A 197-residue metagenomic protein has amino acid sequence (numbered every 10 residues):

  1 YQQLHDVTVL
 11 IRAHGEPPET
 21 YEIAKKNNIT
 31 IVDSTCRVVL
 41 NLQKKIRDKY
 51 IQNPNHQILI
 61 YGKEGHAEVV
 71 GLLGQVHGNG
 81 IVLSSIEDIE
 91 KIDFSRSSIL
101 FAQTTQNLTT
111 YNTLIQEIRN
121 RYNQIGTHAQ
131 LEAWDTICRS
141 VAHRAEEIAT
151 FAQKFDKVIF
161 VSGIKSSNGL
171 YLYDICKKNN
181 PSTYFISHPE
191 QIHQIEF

Functional and structural regions predicted by a protein language model:
Y1-F197: The feature marks the mature, well-folded catalytic cores of soluble enzymes
